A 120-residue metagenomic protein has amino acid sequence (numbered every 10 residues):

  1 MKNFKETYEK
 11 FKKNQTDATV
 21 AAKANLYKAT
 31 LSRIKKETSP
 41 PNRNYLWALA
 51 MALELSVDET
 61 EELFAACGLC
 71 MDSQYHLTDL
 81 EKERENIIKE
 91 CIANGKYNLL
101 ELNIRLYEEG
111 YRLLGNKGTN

Functional and structural regions predicted by a protein language model:
M1-A18, K96-N120: A short, Lys/Arg-rich alpha-helix, primarily the initiator
T16-K23, L49: Short alpha-helical "recognition helix" segments of helix-turn-helix
A18, A29-S32, D58: Key DNA-contact positions within bacterial/archaeal DNA-binding proteins
A24-P41, A65-G68: Recognition helix of helix-turn-helix/homeodomain-like DNA-binding domains that insert into the DNA major groove
Y27, N42-Y45, L80-R84: N-terminal alpha-helical segment
T38-A52: Short, basic-rich loop-to-helix N-cap that marks the start of a DNA-contacting helix
E61-Y97, E101, G115-K117: Short, charged recognition helix plus adjacent turn of helix-turn-helix-like nucleic-acid-binding domains
